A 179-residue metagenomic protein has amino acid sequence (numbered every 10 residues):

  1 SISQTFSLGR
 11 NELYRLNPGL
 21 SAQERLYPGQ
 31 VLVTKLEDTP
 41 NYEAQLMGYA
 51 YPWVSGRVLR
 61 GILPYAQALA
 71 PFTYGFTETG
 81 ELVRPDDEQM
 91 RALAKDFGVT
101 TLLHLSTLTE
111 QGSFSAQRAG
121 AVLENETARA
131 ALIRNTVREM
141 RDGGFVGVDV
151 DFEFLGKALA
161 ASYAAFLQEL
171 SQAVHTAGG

Functional and structural regions predicted by a protein language model:
S1-Q4, L8-A44: Extracellular LysM carbohydrate-binding repeats and other cell-envelope/extracellular binding modules
P18, Y74, E153: Flexible loop residues that form catalytic and substrate-binding hotspots at small-molecule/glycan-binding clefts
D38-W53, L63, T77-G179: Chitinase-like catalytic core of GlcNAc-active glycosidases
G56, A66, A70-G75: Long, low-complexity intrinsically disordered regions
L59: Serine-esterase "nucleophile elbow" of acetyl-processing enzymes
